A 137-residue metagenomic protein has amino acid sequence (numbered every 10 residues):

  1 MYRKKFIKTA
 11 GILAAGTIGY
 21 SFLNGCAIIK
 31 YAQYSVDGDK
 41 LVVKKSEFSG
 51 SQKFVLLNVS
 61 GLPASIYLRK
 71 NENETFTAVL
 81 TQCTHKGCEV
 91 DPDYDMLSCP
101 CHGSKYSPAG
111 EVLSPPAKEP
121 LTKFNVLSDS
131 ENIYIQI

Functional and structural regions predicted by a protein language model:
M1-G25: N-terminal secretory signal peptides and thylakoid transit peptides that target proteins across membranes
A14-G16, D91, K118: Short amphipathic alpha-helical segments with coiled-coil-like heptad repeat character
C26-T84, E89-D93, P120-I137: N-terminal pre-ligand scaffold of iron-sulfur
Y94, G110: Short, flexible helix/strand-to-coil boundary loops that buttress conserved ligand/catalytic motifs in alpha/beta
L97-G103, L113-L121: Short cysteine/histidine-rich metal-coordination sites, predominantly Zn2+-binding motifs
